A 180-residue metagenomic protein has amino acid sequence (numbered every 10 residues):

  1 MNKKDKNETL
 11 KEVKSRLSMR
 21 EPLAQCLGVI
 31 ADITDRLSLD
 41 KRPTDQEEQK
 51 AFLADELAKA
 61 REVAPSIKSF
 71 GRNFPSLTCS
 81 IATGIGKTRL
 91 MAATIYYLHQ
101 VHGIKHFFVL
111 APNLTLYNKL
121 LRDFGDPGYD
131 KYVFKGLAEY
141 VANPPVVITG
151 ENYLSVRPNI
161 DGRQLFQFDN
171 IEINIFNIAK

Functional and structural regions predicted by a protein language model:
M1-K180: RecA-like P-loop NTPase motor core of helicase/translocase proteins
